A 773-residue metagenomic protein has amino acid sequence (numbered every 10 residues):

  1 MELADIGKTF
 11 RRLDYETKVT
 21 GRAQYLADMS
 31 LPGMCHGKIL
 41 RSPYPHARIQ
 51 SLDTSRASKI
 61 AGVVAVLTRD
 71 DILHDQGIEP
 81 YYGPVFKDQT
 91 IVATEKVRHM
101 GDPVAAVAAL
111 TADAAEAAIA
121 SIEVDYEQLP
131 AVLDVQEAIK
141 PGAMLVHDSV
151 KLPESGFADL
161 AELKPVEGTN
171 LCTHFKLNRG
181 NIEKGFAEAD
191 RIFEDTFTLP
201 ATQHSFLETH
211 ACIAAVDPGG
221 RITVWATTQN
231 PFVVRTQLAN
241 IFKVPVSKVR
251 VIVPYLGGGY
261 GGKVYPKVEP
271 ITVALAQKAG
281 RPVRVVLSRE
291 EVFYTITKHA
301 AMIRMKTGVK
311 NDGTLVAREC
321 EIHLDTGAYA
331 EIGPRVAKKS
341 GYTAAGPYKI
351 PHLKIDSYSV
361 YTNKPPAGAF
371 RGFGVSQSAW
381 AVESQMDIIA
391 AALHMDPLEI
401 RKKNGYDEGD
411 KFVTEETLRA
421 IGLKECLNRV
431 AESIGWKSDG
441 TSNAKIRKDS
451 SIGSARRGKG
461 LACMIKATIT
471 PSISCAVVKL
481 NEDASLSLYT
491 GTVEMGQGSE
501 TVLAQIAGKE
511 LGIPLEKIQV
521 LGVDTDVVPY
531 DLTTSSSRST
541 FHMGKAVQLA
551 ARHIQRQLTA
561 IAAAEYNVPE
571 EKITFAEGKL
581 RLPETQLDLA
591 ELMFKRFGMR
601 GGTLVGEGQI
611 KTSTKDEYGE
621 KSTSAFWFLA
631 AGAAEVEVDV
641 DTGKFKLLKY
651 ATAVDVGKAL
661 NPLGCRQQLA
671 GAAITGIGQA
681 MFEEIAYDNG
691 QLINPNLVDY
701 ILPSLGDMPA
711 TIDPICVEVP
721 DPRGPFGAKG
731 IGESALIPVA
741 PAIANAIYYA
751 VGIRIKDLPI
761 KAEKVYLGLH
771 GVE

Functional and structural regions predicted by a protein language model:
M1-V166, I192-D195: Flexible, low-hydrophobicity surface segments
L13-T17, A120-L133, Q229, T236 (+4 more regions): Extended active-site and interfacial segments that coordinate phosphate-rich ligands in large catalytic machineries
D14-T17, Y81-G83, P165-C212, A300-S384 (+4 more regions): Glycine-rich loop/linker segments at domain edges
K59-I60, R69-D71, K243-K248, K278-V283 (+4 more regions): C-terminal catalytic domains of large/alpha subunits in multi-subunit enzymes
Q76-E79, A187-T202, V285-V292, G333 (+2 more regions): Short Pro/Gly-enriched beta-strand edge/turn motifs at strand-loop
Q76-Y81, A118-S121, R235-Q237, Y260-P266 (+11 more regions): Short acidic, glycine/serine/threonine-rich loops at helix termini
H147-F242, Y406-S485, I693-S704, T711-C716: Helix-loop-helix junctions that connect adjacent transmembrane helices in secondary transporters/permeases, recognized
R250, Y255, G259-G280, R284-L287 (+1 more regions): Thiamine diphosphate
